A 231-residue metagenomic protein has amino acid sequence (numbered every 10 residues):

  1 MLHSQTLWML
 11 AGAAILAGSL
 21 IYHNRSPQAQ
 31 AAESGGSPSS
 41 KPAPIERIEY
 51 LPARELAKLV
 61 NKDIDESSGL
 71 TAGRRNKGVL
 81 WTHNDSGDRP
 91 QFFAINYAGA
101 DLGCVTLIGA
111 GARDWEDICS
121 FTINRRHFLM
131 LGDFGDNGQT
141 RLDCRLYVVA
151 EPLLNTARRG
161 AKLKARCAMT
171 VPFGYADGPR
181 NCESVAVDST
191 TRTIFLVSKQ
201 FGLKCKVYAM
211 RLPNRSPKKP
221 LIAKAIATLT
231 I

Functional and structural regions predicted by a protein language model:
M1-L2: N-terminal secretory signal peptides that target proteins for export/translocation
Q5-W8, G12, G18-I231: Sequence/structural signature of beta-propeller domains
